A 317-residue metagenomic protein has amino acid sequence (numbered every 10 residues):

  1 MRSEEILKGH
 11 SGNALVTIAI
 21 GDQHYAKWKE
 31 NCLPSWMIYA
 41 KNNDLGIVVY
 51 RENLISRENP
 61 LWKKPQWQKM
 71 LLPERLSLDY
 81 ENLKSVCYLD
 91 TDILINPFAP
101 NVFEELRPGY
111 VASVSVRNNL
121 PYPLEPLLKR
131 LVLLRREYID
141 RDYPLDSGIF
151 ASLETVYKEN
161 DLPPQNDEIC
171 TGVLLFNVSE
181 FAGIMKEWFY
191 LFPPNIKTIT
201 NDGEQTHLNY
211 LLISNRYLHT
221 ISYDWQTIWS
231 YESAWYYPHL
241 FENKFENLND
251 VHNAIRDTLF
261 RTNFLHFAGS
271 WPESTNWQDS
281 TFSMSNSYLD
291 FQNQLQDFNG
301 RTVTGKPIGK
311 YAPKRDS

Functional and structural regions predicted by a protein language model:
M1-N82, S179, D290-S317: N-terminal anchoring/stem segment of glycosyltransferases
R2-H10, P164-Q165, C170, S179-S317: A glycosyltransferase accessory/donor-loop signature
I20-D22, L54-S56, I93-L94, N118-L120 (+4 more regions): Short, solvent-exposed loop/turn segments at secondary-structure junctions
Y25, K29, V48, W62-Q66 (+4 more regions): Aromatic-acidic/polar surface patches that form glycan- and anion
M37, F103, N209-L212: Non-transmembrane alpha-helical segments in soluble domains of secreted/periplasmic/extracellular proteins
V48-Y50, C87-D90, A112-V114, L175 (+2 more regions): A structural signal for short, well-ordered beta-strand segments and their strand-loop junctions that often border
P65-D140, L175: GT-A fold catalytic core of metal-dependent nucleotide-sugar glycosyltransferases, centered on the diacidic
I139-Q165: Short, flexible, basic/aromatic active-site loop/helix in glycosyltransferases
